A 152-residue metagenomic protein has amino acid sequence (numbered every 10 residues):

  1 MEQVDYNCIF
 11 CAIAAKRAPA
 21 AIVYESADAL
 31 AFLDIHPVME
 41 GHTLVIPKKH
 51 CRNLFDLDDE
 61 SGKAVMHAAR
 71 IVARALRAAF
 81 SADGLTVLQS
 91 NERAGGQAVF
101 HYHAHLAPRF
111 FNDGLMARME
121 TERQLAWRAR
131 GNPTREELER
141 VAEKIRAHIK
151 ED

Functional and structural regions predicted by a protein language model:
M1-D152: HIT superfamily nucleotide-processing domains
